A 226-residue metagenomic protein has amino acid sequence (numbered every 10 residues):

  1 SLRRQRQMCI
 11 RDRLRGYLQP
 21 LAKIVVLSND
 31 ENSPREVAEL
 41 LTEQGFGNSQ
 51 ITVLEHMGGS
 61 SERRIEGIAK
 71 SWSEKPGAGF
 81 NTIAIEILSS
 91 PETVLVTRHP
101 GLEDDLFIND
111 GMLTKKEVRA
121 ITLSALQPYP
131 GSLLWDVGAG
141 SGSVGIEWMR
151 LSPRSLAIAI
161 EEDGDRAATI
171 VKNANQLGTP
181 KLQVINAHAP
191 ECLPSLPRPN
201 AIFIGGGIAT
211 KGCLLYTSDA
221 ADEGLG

Functional and structural regions predicted by a protein language model:
S1-R6, I10, Y216-G226: Single conserved hydrophobic/aromatic residue that forms the stacking wall/gate of nucleotide- or nucleobase-binding
R4-P20, P190: Class I SAM-dependent methyltransferase SAM-binding "motif I" and its flanking Rossmann-like core
L21-G111: A contiguous loop/helix-start segment that scaffolds small-molecule binding in enzyme catalytic cores
K116-P130: Conserved alpha-helix/loop element of class I SAM-dependent methyltransferases that forms part of the SAM/SAH-binding
S132-G138: Conserved class I S-adenosyl-L-methionine
S143-S152: Conserved SAM-binding loop of SAM-dependent methyltransferases across substrates and taxa, primarily the Class I
L156-E161: Conserved SAM-binding motif I beta-strand of class I
D163, A167-P197: S-adenosyl-L-methionine
